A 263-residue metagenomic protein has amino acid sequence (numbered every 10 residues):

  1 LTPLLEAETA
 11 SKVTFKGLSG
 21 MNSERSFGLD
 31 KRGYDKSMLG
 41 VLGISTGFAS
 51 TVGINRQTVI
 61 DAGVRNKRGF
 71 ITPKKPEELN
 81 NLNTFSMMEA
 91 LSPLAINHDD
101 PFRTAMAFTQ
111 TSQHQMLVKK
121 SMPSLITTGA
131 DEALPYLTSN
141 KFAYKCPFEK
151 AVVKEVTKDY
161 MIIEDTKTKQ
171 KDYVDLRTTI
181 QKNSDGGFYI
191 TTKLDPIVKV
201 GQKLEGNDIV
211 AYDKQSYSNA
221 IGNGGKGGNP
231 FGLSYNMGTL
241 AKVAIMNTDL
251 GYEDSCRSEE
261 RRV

Functional and structural regions predicted by a protein language model:
L1-F48, V52-Q202, G206-R262: Long, charge-dense accessory insertions within large macromolecular proteins
